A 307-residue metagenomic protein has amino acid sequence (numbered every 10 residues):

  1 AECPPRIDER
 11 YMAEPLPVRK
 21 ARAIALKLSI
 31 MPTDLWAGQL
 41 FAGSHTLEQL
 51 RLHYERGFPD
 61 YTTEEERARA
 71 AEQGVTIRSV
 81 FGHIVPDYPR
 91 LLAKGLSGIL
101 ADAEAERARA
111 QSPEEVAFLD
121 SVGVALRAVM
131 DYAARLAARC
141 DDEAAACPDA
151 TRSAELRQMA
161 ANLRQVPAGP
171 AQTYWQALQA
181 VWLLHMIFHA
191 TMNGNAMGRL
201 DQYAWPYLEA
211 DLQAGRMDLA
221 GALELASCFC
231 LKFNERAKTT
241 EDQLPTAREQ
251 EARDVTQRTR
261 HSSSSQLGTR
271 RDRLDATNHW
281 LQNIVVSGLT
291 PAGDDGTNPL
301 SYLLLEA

Functional and structural regions predicted by a protein language model:
A1-L119, T151, E155-G169, T173-R260 (+1 more regions): Conserved catalytic cores of very large enzyme subunits
D120-D131: Extended non-globular scaffold/tether segments
D131, R135-A138, D142: Extended, non-transmembrane alpha-helical coiled-coils
A144-T151: A conserved hydrophobic secondary-structure block that centers on an alpha-helix together with its immediately flanking
